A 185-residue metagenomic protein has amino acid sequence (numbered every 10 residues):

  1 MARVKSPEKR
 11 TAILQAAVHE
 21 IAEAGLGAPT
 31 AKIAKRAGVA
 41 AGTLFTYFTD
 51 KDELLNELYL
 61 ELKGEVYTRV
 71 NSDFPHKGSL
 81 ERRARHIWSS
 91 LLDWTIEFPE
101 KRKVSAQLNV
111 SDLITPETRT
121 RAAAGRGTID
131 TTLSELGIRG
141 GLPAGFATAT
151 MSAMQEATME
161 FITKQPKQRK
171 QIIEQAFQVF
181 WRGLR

Functional and structural regions predicted by a protein language model:
M1-E8: N-terminal intrinsically disordered/low-complexity leader segments
A12, A16, E20-E53, E57: Helix-turn-helix
I13-I21, L62, V66, L91: Short hydrophobic clusters on alpha-helical segments that form packing/core surfaces in small helical domains
H19, E23, D50, T68 (+6 more regions): Conserved amphipathic alpha-helical interaction elements at protein-protein interfaces in regulatory, energy-coupling
E57, N71-E97, M151: Hydrophobic alpha-helical connector segments
G64-Y67, D112-R139, G145-A149: Amphipathic alpha-helical packing segments from all-alpha helical-bundle domains
L92-I114, E160-T163: Amphipathic alpha-helical segments used for helix-helix packing
K103-Q107, S134-F180: Hydrophobic/aromatic-rich alpha-helical bundle segments in the mid-to-C-terminal region
